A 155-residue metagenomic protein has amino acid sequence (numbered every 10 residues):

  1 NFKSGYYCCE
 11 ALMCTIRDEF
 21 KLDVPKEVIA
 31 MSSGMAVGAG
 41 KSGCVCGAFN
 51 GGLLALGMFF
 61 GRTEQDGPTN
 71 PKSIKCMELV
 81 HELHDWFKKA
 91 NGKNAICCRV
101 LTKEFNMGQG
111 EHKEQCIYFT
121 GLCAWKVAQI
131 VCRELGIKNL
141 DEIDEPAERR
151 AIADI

Functional and structural regions predicted by a protein language model:
K3-F59: Small-residue-enriched, tightly packed secondary-structure blocks
C9-E19, N50, L54-A55, F59 (+1 more regions): Amphipathic alpha-helical interface segments
